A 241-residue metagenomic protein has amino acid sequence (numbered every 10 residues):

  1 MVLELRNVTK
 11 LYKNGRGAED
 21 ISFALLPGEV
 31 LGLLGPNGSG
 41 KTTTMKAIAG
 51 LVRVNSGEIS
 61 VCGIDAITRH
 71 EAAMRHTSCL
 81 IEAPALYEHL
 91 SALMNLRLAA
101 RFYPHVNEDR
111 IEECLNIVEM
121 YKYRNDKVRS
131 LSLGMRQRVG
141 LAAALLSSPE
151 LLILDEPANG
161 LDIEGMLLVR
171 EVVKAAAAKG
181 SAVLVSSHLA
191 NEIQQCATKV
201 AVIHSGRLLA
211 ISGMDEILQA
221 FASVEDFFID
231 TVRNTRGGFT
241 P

Functional and structural regions predicted by a protein language model:
A49: Helix-to-loop junction immediately C-terminal to a conserved catalytic motif
G57-T68, A72-A73: Conserved ABC transporter NBD signature motif
R97, E108-Y123: Conserved ABC ATPase "signature" region
L152-E156: Catalytic Walker B motif of ABC-type/P-loop ATPase nucleotide-binding domains
I211-S212: ABC ATPase "signature
